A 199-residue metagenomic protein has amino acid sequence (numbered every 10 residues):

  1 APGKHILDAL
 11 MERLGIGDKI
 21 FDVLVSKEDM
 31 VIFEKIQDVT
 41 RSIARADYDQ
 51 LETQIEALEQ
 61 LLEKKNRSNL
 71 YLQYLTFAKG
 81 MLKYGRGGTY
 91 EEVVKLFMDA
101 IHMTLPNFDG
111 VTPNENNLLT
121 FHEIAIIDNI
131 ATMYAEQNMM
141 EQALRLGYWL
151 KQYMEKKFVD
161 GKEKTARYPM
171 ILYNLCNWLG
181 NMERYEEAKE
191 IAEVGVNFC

Functional and structural regions predicted by a protein language model:
A1-P2, V23-K27: Recognition helix of helix-turn-helix/homeodomain-like DNA-binding domains that insert into the DNA major groove
G3-I20: DNA major-groove recognition helix of helix-turn-helix/homeodomain DNA-binding modules
L24, Q60-L72, R86, H102-T120 (+2 more regions): Flexible helix-coil transition and linker loops at the boundaries of alpha-helical arrays
D29-R86: Helix-turn-helix/homeodomain-like alpha-helical modules used for DNA recognition and transcription-factor dimerization
Q37, Y71-L82, H122, D128-N129 (+1 more regions): "A position-specific structural signal for the A-helix of alpha-solenoid helical repeats
S42-E59, R86-V111, M139-Y153, M182-V194: Helix-turn-helix repeat elements of alpha-solenoid scaffolds
G80-G87, F108, T120, E136-N138 (+3 more regions): Short coil/turn linking the two alpha-helices of tandem helical-hairpin repeats
